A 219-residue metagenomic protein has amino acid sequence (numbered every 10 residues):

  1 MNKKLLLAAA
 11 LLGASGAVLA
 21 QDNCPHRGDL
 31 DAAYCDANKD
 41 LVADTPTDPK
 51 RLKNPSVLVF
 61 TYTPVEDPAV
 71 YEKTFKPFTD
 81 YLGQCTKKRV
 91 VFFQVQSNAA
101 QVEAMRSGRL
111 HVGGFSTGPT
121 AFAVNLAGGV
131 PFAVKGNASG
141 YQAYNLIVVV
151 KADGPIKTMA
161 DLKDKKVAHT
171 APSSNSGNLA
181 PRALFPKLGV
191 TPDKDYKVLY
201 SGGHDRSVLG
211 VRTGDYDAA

Functional and structural regions predicted by a protein language model:
N2-L19: Gram-negative bacterial Sec-dependent N-terminal signal peptides
L11, L19-A100: N-terminal hydrophobic or amphipathic helices and topogenic motifs
P55-V57, K73, P77, K87 (+6 more regions): Extracytoplasmic
F60-G83, G118, A138-D217: Bilobed "Venus flytrap"/periplasmic-binding protein-like clamshell domains and structurally analogous long
V91-F93, V112-G114, P131-A133, V149 (+3 more regions): Structural recognition of the beta-strand scaffold that forms the well-ordered cores of secreted hydrolase catalytic
A99-G113, L126-A127, A160, H204-A219: Short helices/loops that flank or line small-molecule/ion binding pockets
F115-F122: Ligand-binding clamshell of periplasmic/extracellular solute-binding protein-like
A123-K135: Ligand-binding "clamshell"
